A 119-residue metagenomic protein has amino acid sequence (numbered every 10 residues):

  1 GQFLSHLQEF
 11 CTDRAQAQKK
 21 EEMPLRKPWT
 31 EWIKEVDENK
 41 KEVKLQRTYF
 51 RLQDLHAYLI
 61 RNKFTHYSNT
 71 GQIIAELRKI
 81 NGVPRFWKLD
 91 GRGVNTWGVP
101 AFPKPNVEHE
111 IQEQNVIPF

Functional and structural regions predicted by a protein language model:
G1-F119: DNA transaction DNA-binding modules
